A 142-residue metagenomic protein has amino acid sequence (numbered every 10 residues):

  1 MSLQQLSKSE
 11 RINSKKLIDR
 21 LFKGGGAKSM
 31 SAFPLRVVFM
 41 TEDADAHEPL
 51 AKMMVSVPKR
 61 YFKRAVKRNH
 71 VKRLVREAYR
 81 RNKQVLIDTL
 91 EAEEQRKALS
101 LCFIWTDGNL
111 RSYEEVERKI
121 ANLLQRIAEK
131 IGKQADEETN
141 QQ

Functional and structural regions predicted by a protein language model:
M1-Q142: Positively charged, solvent-exposed patches that mediate nucleic-acid binding
